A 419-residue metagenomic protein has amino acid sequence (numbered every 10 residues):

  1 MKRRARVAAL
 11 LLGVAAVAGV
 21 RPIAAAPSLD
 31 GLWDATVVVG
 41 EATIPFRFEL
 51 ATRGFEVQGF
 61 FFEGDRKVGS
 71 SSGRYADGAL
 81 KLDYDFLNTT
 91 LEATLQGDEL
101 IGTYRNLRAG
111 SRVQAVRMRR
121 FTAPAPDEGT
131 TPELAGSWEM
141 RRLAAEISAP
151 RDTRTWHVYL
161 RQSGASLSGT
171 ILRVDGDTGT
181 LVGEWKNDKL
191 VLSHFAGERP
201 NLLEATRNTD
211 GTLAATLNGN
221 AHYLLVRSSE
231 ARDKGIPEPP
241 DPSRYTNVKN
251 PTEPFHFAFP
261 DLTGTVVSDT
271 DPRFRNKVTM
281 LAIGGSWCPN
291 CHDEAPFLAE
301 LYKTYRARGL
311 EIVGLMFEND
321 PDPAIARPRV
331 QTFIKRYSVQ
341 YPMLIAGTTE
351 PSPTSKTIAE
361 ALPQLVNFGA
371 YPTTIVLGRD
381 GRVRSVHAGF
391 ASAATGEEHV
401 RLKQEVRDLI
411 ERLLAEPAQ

Functional and structural regions predicted by a protein language model:
A9-G19: Bacterial N-terminal signal peptides
P27-Q96, T103-Y104, P124-N208: Central antiparallel beta-sheet cores of small beta-barrel/beta-sandwich binding domains
G219-P260, P272-N276: N-proximal helix/coil linker or "cap" segments that precede and/or mark the start of modular domains
F257-T279, Y302-Y305: A short beta-strand-turn-helix
S268-H292, L298, I312-L315: Short active-site neighborhood of thiol/selenol oxidoreductases, capturing the structured segment around
D293-V339, E350-A359: Structural microenvironment flanking redox-active thiols in thiol-disulfide oxidoreductases
S338-P342, A361-I375: Structural micro-motif
A370-Q419: Thiol-/selenol-based redox modules, centered on thioredoxin-like and closely related oxidoreductase domains
